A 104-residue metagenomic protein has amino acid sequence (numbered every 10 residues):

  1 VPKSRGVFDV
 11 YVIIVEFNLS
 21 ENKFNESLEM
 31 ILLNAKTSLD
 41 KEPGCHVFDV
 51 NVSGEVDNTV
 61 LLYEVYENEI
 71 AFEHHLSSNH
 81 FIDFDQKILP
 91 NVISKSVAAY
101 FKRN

Functional and structural regions predicted by a protein language model:
V1-P2, D40: Compositionally biased, low-complexity repeat tracts
P2-V7, D49-N58, D85-N104: Glycine-rich beta-strand-turn "strand-cap" elements at beta-sheet edges
Y11-N18, V47-L76: Short, well-ordered beta-strand segments in beta-rich or mixed alpha/beta enzyme and ligand-binding folds
V12, N34-K36, V52, E64 (+1 more regions): A generic structural signal for ordered secondary structure
N22-S27: Short, conserved charged micro-motifs
L28-L32: Short amphipathic alpha-helical segment that frequently serves as the phosphate-/nucleotide-binding helix
L33-V47, V65-A98: An amphipathic, aromatic/His-enriched active-site/gating alpha helix that lines ligand/cofactor pockets
